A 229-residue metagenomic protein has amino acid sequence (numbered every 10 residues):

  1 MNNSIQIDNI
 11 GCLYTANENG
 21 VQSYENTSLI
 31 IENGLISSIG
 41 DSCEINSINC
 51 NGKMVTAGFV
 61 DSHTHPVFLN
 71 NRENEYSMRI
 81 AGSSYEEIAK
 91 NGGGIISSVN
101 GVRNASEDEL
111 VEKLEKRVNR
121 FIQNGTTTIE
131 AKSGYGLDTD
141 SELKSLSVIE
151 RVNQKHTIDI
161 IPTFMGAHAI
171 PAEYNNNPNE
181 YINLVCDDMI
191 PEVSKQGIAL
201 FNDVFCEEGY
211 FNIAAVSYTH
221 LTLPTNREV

Functional and structural regions predicted by a protein language model:
M1-S42: N-terminal metal-binding scaffold of metallo-dependent hydrolase/deaminase domains
Q6, S47-N49, P162: Conserved beta-strand scaffold positions in the cores of enzyme catalytic domains, especially in NTP/NDP-utilizing
I10, L29, G34, G52 (+5 more regions): Divalent metal-coordination and catalytic microenvironments
K53-K113: Metal-associated gating/positioning segment near the N- to mid-region
S98-K113, T127-L221: Metal-coordinating catalytic core of metallo-dependent amide/deamination hydrolases
K116: Glycine-rich phosphate-binding loops of nucleotide-dependent enzymes
F121: Extended, charge-enriched "interface" segments that sit outside catalytic cores
H220-V229: Single conserved hydrophobic/aromatic residue that forms the stacking wall/gate of nucleotide- or nucleobase-binding
